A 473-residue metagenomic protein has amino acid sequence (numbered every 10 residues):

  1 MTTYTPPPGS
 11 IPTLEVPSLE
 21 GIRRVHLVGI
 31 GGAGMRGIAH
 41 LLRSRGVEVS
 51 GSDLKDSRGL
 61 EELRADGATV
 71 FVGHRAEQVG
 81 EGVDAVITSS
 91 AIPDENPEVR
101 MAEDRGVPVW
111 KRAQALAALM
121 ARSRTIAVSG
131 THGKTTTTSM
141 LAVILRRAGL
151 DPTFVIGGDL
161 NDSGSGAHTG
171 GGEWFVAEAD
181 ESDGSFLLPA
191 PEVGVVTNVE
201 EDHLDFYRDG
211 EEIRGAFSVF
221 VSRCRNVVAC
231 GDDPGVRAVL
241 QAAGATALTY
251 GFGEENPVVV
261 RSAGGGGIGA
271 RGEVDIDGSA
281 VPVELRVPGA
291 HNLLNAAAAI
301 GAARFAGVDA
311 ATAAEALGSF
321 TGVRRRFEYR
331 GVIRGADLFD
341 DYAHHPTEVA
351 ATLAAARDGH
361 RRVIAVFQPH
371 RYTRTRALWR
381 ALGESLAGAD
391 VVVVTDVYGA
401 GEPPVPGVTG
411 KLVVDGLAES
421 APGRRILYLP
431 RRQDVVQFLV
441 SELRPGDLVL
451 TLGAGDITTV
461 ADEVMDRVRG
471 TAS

Functional and structural regions predicted by a protein language model:
M1-A115, P234, V259-S262, P288: N-terminal leader/targeting and accessory segments in enzymes
E15-H26, G34, L41, R45 (+5 more regions): Nucleotide phosphate-binding/pyrophosphate-handling subdomain across enzymes that bind or process nucleotide phosphates
L41-S44, R64, Q78-V79, S90-G231 (+3 more regions): Phosphate-binding loop of NTP-binding sites
V47-L54, V227-G231, I364-Q368, G388-G399: Short internal beta-strands
S52-D53, F71-H74, W110-Q114, V155-G158 (+6 more regions): Beta-strand->loop->alpha-helix junctions that form or flank phosphate-binding loops in nucleotide-handling enzymes
E81-A85, E173, R444-D447: Short acidic/histidine-rich motifs immediately flanking catalytic phosphotransfer sites in two-component signaling
T246, L382-P445: C-terminal helical cap/extension that packs against the catalytic core of soluble nucleotide-cofactor enzymes
D434-M465: A glycine-rich beta-strand to alpha-helix segment that forms a phosphate/ribose-binding loop at ligand/cofactor sites
